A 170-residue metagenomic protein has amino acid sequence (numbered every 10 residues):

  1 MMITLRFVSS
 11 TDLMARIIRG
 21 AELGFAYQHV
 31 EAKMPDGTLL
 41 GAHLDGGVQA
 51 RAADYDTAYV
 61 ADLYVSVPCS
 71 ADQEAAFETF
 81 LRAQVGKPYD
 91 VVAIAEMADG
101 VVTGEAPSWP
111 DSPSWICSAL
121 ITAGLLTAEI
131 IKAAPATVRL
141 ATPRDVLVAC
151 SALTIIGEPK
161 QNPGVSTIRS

Functional and structural regions predicted by a protein language model:
M2-Y27, P143-V148, G157-R169: Donor-binding and catalytic core of enzymes assembling or modifying cell-surface/extracellular glycoconjugates
T4-A71, T103-D111: Glycine-rich catalytic cores of cysteine/serine-nucleophile enzymes that process amide/ester linkages in cell-envelope
Y27, F77, C117-L120: Generic hydrophobic secondary-structure packing signal
L40, Y89-D90, A133-A134: Secondary-structure boundary/capping residues
A71-G100: A structural motif
M97-S170: Activation targets extended, charge/polar-rich intrinsically disordered C-terminal tails
